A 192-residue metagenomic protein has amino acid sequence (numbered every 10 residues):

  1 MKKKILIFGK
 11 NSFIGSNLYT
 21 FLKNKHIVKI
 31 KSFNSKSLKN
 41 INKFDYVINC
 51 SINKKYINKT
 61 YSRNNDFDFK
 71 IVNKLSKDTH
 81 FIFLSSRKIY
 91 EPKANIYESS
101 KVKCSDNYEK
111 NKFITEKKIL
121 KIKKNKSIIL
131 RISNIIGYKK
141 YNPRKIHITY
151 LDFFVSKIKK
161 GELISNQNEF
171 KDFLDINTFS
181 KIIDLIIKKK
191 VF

Functional and structural regions predicted by a protein language model:
K3-N24: N-terminal Rossmann NAD(P)H-binding glycine-rich loop of SDR-like oxidoreductase domains
N17-F21, K118, P143: Rossmann-fold NAD(P)-dependent oxidoreductase module
I27-K36, L130: A short beta-strand-loop structural module common to alpha/beta enzyme folds
K36-K74, K88-N95: NAD(P)H-binding glycine-rich loop region in Rossmannoid oxidoreductase-like domains and their noncatalytic homologs
Y61-N65, S100-E116, R144-D152, D172-F173: Short-chain dehydrogenase/reductase
K70-N107, I128: Conserved Rossmann-fold NAD(P)-dependent oxidoreductase catalytic core, especially the SDR/UDP-sugar
L120-F170, I176, D184-L185: NAD(P)-dependent short-chain dehydrogenase/reductase
S180-F192: Mid/C-terminal beta-alpha module of Rossmann-like enzyme folds, strongest in SDR-family dehydrogenases/epimerases
